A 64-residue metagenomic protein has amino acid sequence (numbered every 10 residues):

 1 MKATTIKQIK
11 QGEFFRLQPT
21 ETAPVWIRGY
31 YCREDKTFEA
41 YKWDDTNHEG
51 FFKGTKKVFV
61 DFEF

Functional and structural regions predicted by a protein language model:
M1-K10: Mixed-charge, Lys/Arg-rich low-complexity intrinsically disordered regions
K10-E13, F62-F64: N-terminal regions of proteins, emphasizing targeting and processing segments when present
G12-F15, A40: A broad helix-preferring feature
A23-R33: Short beta-strand-centered aromatic/proline hotspots
E34-W43: Short, solvent-exposed secondary-structure boundary/capping segments
D45-F64: Intrinsically disordered, low-complexity, charged/polar segments
